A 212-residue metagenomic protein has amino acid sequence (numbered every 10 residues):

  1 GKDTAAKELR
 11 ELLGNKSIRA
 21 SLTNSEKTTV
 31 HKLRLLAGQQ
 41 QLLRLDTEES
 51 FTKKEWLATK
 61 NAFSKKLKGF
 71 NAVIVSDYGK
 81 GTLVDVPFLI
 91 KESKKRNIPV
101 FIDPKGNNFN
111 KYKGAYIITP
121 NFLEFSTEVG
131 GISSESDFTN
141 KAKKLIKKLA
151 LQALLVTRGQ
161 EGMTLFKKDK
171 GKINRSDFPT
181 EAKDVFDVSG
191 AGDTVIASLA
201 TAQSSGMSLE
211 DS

Functional and structural regions predicted by a protein language model:
G1, V100-P104, P120: Short internal beta-strands
G1-H31: Substrate-binding N-lobe of the ribokinase-like
E11-G14, G38-Q41, I117-N121, G171-S176: Short, hinge-like loop/turn segments at secondary-structure boundaries
S21-K27, K32-L67: Conserved phosphate-binding/catalytic loop of the ribokinase/pfkB sugar-kinase fold
K66-G69, V84-G114, V129-G131, E135-D211: Conserved phosphate-binding/catalytic region of the ribokinase-like
G69-T82: Short acidic, glycine-rich surface-loop motifs adjacent to enzyme active sites
F125-S126: A generic structural signal for short hydrophobic patches within well-formed alpha-helices
